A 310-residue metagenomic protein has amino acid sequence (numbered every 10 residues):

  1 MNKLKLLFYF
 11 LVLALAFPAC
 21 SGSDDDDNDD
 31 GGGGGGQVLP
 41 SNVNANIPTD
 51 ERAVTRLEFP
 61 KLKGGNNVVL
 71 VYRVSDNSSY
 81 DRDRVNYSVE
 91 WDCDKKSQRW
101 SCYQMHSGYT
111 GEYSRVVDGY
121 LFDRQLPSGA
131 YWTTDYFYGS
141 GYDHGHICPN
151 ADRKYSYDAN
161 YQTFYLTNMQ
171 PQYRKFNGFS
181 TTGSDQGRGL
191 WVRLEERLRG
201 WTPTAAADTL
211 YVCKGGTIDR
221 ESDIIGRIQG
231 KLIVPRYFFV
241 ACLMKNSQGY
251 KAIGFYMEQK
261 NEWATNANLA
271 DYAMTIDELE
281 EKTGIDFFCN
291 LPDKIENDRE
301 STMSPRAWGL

Functional and structural regions predicted by a protein language model:
M1, L13-A16, C20, F288 (+1 more regions): Compositionally biased, intrinsically disordered low-complexity segments
M1-F8: Bacterial N-terminal signal peptides that target proteins for export
V12-F59, W308: Bacterial Sec-dependent N-terminal signal peptides
N46-D81, T110-R115: Start-of-domain marker
N77-S78, N86-W91, G230, F239-M244: Short, surface-exposed beta-strand/loop micro-motifs that present aromatic residues
D81-H144: Short, His- and charge-rich active-site/binding loops that engage polyanionic ligands
S128-L310: Domain-level detector of nuclease and nuclease-like folds in predominantly extracellular/periplasmic contexts
